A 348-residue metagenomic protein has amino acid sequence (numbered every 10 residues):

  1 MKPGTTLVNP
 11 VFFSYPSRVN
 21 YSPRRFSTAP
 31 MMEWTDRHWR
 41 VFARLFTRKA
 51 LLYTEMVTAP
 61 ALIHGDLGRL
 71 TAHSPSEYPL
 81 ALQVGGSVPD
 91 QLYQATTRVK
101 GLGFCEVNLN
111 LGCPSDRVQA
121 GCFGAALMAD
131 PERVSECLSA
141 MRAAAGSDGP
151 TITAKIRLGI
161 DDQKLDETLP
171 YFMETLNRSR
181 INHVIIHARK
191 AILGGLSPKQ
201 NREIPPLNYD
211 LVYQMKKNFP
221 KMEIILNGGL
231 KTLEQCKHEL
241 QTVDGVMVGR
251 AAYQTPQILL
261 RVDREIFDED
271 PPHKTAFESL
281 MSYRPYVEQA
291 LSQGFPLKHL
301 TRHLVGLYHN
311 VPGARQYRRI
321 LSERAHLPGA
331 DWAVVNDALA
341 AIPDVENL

Functional and structural regions predicted by a protein language model:
P3-V11: Positively charged N-terminal leader segments that act as targeting/secretion signals
F12-S22, F26-S27, M32, H38 (+8 more regions): Alpha/beta catalytic cores of nucleotide-metabolism and tRNA/nucleoside-modifying enzymes
F13-P16, M31-C105: Glycine-rich, positively charged N-terminal anion/phosphate-binding segment
T28, A43, E55, L82 (+5 more regions): Conserved, mostly hydrophobic/aromatic
T54, E106-S115, I181-K190, V248-A251: Non-cysteine beta-strand/loop elements that form the S-adenosyl-L-methionine
T58, G86, C113-S115, L158-D162 (+3 more regions): Active-site-proximal loop/turn and secondary-structure-junction residues that shape catalytic pockets, frequently
V84-A145, D161-K164: Active-site beta->alpha loop and helix N-cap motifs at the rims of alpha/beta catalytic domains
D116-R133, L165-E167, G195-N208, E269-D270: Glycine-rich tight-turn/loop motif centered on a GG-T
